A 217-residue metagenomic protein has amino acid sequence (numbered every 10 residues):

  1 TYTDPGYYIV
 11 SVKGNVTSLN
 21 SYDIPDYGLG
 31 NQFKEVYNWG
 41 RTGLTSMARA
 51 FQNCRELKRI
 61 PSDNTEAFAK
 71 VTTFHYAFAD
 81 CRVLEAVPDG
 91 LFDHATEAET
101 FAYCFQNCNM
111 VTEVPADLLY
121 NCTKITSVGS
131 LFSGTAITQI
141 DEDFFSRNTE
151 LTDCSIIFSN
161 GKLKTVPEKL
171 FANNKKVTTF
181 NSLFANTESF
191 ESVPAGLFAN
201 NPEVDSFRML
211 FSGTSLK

Functional and structural regions predicted by a protein language model:
T1-K217: Negatively charged
